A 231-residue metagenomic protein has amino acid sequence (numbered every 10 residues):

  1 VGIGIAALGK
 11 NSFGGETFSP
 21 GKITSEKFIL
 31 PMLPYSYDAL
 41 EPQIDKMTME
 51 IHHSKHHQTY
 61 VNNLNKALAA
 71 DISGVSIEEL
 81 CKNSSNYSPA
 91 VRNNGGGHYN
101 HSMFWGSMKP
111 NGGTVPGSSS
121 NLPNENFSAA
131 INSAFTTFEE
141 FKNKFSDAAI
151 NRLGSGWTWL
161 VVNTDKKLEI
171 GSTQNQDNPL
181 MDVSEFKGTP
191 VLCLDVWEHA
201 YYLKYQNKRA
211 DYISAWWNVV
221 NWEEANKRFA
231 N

Functional and structural regions predicted by a protein language model:
V1-G15: N-terminal export signals
F18-K27, Q43, K55, V61 (+2 more regions): All-alpha RGS (Regulator of G-protein Signaling) helical domain and cognate RGS-like helical scaffolds
E26-I29, S36, L40, F104 (+1 more regions): Glycine-rich, flexible loop/turn motifs
M32-H56: Short His/Asp/Glu-rich catalytic/ion-coordination signatures at enzyme active sites or charged loops
K46-I51, S88-P89, N221: Second-shell loop/turn segments in exported
D147-Q206, S214-A215, V219-V220: An amphipathic alpha-helical core segment
A210-N231: N-terminal targeting pre-sequences for secretion and organelle import
